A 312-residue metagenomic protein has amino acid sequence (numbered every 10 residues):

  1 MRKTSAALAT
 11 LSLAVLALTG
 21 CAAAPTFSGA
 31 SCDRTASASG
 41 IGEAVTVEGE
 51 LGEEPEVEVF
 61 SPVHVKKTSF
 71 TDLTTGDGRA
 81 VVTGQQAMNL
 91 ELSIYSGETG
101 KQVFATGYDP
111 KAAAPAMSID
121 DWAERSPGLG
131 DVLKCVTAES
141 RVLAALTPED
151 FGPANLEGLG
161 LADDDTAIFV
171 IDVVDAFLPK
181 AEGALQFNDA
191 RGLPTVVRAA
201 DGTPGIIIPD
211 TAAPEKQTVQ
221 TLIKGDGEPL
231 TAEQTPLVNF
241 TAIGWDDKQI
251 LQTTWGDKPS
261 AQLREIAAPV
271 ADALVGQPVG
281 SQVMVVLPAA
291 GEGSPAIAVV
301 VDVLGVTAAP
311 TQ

Functional and structural regions predicted by a protein language model:
R2-Q312: Cross-family detector of peptidyl-prolyl cis-trans isomerase
